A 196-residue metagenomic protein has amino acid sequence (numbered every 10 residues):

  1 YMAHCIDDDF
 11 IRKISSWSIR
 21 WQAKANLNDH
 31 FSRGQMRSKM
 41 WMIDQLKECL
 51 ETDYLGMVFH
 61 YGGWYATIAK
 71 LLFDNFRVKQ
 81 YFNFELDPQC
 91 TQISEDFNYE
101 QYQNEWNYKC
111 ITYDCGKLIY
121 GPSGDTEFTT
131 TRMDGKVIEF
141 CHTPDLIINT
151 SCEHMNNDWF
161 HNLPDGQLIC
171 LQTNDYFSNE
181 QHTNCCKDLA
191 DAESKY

Functional and structural regions predicted by a protein language model:
Y1-Y54: S-adenosyl-L-methionine
D53-Y65: Conserved class I S-adenosyl-L-methionine
G56, H142-D145, Q167: Conserved acidic residues
Y65-V78: Conserved SAM-binding loop of SAM-dependent methyltransferases across substrates and taxa, primarily the Class I
Q80-L86: Conserved SAM-binding motif I beta-strand of class I
Q89: Conserved Rossmann-like nucleotide-cofactor binding loop
Q92-P144: S-adenosyl-L-methionine
M155-Y196: C-terminal substrate-binding/active-site "lid" region of AdoMet-derived donor-dependent transferases
